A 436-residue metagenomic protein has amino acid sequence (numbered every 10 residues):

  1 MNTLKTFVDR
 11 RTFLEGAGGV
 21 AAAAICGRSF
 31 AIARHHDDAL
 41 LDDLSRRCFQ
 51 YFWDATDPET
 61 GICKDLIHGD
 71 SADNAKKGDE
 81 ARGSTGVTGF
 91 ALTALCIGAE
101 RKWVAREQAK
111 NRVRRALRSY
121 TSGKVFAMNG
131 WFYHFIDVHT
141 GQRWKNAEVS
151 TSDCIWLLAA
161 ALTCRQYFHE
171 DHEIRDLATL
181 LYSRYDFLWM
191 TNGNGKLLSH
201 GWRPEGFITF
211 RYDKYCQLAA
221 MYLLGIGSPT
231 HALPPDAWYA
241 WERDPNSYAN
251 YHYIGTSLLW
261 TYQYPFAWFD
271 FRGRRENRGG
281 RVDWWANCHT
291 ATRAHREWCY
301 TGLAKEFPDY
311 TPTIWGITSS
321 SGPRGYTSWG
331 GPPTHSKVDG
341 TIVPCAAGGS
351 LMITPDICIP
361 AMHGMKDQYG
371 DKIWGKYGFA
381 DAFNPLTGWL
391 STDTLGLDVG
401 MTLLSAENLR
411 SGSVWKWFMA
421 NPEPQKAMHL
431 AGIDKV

Functional and structural regions predicted by a protein language model:
M1-V8, C26: N-terminal secretory signal peptides
D9-A22, T402: N-terminal export leaders
L14-A17, I25, V87, G193: Intrinsically disordered, low-complexity segments enriched in small/polar residues
I25-H35: Bacterial Sec-dependent signal peptides at the C-terminal "C-region" and cleavage site
H35-V436: Ser/Thr/Asn(+Pro)-rich, low-complexity disordered segments
